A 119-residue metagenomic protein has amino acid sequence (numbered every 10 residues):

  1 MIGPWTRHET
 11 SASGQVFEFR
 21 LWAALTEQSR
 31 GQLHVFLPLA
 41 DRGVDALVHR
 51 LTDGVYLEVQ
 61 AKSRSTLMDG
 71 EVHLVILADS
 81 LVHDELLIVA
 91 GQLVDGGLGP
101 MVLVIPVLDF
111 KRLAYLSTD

Functional and structural regions predicted by a protein language model:
M1-R42, L47-D119: Mixed-charge (Asp/Glu-Lys/Arg
